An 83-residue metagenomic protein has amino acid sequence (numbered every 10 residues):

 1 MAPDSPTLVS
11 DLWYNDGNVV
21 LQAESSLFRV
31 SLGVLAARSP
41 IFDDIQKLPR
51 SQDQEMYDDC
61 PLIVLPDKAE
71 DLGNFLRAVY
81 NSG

Functional and structural regions predicted by a protein language model:
M1-G83: BTB/POZ (also called T1 in voltage-gated K+ channels) oligomerization domain detector
